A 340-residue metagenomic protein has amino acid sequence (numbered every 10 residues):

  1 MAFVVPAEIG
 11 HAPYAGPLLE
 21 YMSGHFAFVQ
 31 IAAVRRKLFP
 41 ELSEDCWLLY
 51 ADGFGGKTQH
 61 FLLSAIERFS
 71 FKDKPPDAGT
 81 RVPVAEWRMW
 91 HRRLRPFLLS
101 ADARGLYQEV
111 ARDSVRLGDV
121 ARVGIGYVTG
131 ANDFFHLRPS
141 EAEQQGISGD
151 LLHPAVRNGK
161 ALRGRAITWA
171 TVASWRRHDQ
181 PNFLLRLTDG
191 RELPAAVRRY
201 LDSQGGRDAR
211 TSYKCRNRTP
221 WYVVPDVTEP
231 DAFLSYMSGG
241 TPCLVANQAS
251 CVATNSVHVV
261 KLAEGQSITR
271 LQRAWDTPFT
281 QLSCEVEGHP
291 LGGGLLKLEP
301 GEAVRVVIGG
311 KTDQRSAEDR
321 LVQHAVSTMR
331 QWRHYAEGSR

Functional and structural regions predicted by a protein language model:
M1-F134: Signature of N6-adenine DNA methyltransferases within the class I
P96-S316, R320-A336: Polybasic, glycine- and aromatic-enriched phosphate-binding surface used to engage nucleic acids
S339: Acidic, carboxylate-rich catalytic segments that either coordinate divalent cations
